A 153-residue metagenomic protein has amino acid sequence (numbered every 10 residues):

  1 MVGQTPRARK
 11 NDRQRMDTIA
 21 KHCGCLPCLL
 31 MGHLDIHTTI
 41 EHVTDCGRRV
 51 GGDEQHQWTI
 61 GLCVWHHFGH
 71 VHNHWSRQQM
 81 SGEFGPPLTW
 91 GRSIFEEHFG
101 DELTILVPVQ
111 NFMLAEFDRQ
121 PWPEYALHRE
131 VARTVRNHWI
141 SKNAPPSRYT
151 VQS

Functional and structural regions predicted by a protein language model:
M1-V2, P6-R7: Charge-rich, low-complexity N-terminal segments
R9-E41: Short cysteine-rich loop/turn motifs with clustered Cys
T38-C46, C63-H70: Histidine-centered catalytic micro-motifs
T39-I40, G69, T89, S93-L103: Charged, low-complexity intrinsically disordered segments
T44-T59: Short linker/helix segments within small regulatory modules
T59-P87: Short Cys/His-centered divalent metal-binding micro-motifs
E97-S153: Short flanking/linker segments adjacent to small metal-binding domains or redox-active Cys/His motifs
